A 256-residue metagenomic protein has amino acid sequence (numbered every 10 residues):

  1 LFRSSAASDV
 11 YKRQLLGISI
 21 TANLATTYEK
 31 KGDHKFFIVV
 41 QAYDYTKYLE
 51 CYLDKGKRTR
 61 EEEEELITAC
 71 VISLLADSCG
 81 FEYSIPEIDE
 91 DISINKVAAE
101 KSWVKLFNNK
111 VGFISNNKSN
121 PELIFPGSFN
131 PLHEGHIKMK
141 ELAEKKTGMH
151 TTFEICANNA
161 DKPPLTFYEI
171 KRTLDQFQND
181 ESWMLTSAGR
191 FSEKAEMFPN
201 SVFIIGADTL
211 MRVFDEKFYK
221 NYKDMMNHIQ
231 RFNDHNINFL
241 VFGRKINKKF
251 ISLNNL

Functional and structural regions predicted by a protein language model:
L1-A7, Y11: Single conserved hydrophobic/aromatic residue that forms the stacking wall/gate of nucleotide- or nucleobase-binding
K12, G17-T21, A25-L256: Nucleotidyltransferase catalytic core that binds NTPs
